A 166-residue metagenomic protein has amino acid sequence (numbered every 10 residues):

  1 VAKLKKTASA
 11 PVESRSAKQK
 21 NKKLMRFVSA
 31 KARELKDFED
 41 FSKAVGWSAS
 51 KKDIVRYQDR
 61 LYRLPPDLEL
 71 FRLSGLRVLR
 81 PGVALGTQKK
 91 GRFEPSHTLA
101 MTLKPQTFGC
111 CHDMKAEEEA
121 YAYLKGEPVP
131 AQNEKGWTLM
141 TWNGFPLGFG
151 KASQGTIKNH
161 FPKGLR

Functional and structural regions predicted by a protein language model:
A2-R166: Polybasic, low-complexity RNA-engagement segments
